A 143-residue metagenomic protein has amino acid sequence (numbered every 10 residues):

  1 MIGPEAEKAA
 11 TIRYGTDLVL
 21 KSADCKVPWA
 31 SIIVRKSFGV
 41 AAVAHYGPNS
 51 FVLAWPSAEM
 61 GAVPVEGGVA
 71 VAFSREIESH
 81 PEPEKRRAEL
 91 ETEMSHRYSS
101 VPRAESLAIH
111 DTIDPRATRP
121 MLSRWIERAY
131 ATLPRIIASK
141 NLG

Functional and structural regions predicted by a protein language model:
M1-G143: Ligand-binding clefts of soluble mixed alpha/beta catalytic domains
